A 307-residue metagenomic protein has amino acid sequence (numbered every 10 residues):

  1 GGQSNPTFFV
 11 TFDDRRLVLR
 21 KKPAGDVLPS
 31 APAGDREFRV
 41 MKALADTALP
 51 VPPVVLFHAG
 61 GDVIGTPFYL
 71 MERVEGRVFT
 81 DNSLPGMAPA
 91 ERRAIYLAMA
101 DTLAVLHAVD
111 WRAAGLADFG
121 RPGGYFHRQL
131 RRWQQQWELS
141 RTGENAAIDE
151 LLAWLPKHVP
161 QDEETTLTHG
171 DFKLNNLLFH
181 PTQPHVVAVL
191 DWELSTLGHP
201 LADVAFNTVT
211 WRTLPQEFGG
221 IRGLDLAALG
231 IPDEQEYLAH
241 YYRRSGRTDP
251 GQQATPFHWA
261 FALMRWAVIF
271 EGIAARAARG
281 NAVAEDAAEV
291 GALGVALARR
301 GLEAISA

Functional and structural regions predicted by a protein language model:
G1-L167, H180-Q183: ATP-binding pocket architecture of kinase catalytic cores
G120-R121, D249-F261: All-alpha amphipathic helical-bundle segments outside canonical DNA-binding/catalytic cores that form hydrophobic
L167-H169, L174: Catalytic-loop of the protein kinase fold
N176-A188: Conserved protein kinase catalytic/activation segment
L190-S195: Activation of the activation-loop gatekeeper triad in protein kinase-fold domains
A202-R247, F261-R279: Active-site activation/catalytic loop segments of kinase-like enzymes and analogous catalytic loops in related
G272-A307: Regulatory N- and C-terminal appendages and interdomain linkers associated with kinase/kinase-like NTP transferase
